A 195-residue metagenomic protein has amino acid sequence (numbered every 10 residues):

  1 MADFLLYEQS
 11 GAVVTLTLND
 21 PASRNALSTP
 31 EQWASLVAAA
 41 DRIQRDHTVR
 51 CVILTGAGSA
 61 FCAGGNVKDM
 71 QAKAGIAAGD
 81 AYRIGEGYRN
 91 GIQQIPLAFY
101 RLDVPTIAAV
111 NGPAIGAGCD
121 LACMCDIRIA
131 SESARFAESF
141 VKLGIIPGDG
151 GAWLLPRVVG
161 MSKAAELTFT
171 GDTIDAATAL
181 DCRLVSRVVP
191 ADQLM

Functional and structural regions predicted by a protein language model:
M1-A57, L97: Conserved CoA-thioester-binding segment of acyl-CoA-metabolizing enzymes
M1-V14, F61, K68, G171-A177 (+1 more regions): C-terminal alpha-helix plus adjacent terminal tail
L16, D20, L36, L54 (+5 more regions): Terminal peptide-recognition signature
S23, G56-A98, A114: Glycine- (often His-adjacent) and acidic-residue-rich active-site loop that binds/positions the CoA thioester
A26-W33, A78-A81, G85, A191: Flexible, glycine- and charge-enriched loops at secondary-structure boundaries
E31-L36, Y88-G91, L194: Hydrophobic alpha-helical membrane-association signature
L97-M195: Crotonase-fold acyl-CoA enzyme core
